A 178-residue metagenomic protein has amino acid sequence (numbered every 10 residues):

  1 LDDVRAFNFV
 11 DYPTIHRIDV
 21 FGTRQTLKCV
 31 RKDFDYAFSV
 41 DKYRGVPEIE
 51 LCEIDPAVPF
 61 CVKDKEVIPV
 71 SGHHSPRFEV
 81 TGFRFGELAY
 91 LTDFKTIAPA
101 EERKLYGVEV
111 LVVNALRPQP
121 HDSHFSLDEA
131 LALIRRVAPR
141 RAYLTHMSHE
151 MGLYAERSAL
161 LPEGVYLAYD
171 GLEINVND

Functional and structural regions predicted by a protein language model:
L1-L91, E156-D178: Binuclear metal-dependent hydrolase catalytic cores
S75-V80, F85-N114: Active-site-proximal loop/helix segments of hydrolase catalytic cores
A98-D178: Binuclear metal-ion centers of metallo-dependent hydrolases, dominated by the metallo-beta-lactamase
